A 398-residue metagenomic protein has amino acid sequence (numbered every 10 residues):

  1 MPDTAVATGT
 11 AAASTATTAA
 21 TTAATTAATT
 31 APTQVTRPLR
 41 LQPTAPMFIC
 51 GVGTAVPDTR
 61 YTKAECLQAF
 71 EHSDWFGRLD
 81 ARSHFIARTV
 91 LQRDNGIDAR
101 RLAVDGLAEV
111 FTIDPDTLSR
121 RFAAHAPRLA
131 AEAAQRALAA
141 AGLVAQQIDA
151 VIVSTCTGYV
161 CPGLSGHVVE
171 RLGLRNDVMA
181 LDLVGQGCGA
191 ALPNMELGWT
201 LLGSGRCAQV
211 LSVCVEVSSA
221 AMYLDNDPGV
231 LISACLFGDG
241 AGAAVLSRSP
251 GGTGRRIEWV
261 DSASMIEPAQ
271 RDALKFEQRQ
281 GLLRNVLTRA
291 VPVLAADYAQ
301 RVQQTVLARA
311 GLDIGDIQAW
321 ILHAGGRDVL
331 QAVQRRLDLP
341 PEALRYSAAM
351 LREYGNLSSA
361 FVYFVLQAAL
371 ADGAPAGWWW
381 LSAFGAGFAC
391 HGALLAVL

Functional and structural regions predicted by a protein language model:
P2, V160-G166, S212-I232, D261-Q280 (+2 more regions): Active-site-adjacent elements of ketosynthase-type condensing enzymes
T4-Q34: Intrinsically disordered, low-complexity terminal tails and inter-domain linkers enriched for S/T/G/P/D/E
P32-A124, L224-D297, R301-T305, F384 (+2 more regions): Condensing-enzyme catalytic core mediating Claisen C-C bond formation in acyl metabolism
T33-P43, A131, L138, C156-G158 (+6 more regions): Claisen-condensing/thiolase-fold acyl-transfer catalytic domains that form or cleave C-C bonds in fatty acid
P43-P46, A145-D149, N176-M179, S204-V210 (+5 more regions): Short coil/turn connectors at secondary-structure junctions
C50-G53, S154, V184, L211-E216 (+2 more regions): Short beta-strand segments
I86-L174, A180-G185, I314-L330: Conserved beta-ketoacyl condensing-enzyme motif
L183, A190-L197, C214-D239, S247: Active-site glycine-rich loop that binds ribose-phosphate moieties when present
